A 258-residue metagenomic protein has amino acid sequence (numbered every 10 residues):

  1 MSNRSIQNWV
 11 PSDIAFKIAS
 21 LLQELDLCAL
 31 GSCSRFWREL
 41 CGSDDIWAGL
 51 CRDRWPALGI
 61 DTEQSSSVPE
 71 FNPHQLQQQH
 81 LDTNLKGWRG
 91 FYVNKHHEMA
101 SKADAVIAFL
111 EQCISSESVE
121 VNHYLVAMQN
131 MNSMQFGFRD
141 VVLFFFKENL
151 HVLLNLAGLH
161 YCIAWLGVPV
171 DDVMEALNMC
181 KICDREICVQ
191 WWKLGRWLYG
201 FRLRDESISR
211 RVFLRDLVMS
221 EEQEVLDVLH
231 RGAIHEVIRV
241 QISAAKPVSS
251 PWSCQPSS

Functional and structural regions predicted by a protein language model:
M1-E39: N-terminal Skp1-binding subsegment of the F-box domain
E24-L25, S34, L40-D45, R52-A57: Long, contiguous interaction/targeting segments characteristic of exported/extracellular or secretory-pathway proteins
I46-S258: Substrate-receptor adaptors of ubiquitin E3 ligases
